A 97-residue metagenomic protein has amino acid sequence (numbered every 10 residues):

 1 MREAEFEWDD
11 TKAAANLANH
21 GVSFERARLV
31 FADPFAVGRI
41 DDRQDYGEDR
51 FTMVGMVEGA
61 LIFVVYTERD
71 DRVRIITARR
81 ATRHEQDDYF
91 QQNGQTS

Functional and structural regions predicted by a protein language model:
M1-S97: Ribonuclease/tRNase effector modules and their secretory precursors
